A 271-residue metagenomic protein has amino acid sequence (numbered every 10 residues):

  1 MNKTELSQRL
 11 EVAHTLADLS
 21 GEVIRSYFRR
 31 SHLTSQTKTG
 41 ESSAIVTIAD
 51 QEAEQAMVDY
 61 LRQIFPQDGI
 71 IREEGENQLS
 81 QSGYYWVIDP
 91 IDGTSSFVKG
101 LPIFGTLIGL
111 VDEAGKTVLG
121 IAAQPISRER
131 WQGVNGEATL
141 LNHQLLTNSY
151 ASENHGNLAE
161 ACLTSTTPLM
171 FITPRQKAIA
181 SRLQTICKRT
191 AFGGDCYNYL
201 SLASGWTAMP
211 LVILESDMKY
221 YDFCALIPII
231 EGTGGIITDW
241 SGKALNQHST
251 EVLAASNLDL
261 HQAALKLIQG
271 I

Functional and structural regions predicted by a protein language model:
M1-I91, Q269: N-terminal subdomain of lithium-sensitive/metallo-dependent phosphomonoesterases centered on the IMPase/IPPase/PAP
I24, D50, L61, T94 (+6 more regions): Residue-level signal for inorganic ion chemistry
R30-S43, I108-T117, D195, G205-L226: Short, charged helix-to-loop "capping" segments that act as catalytic/coupling loops
H32-T37, T139, I186-T190, I236: Short secondary-structure junctions
Q51, Q55, E74, P90-G93 (+4 more regions): Generic detector of well-ordered alpha-helical packing
S80-N142: DPxDG-like acidic metal-binding loop motif
K116, A138-L141, L145-T147, F171 (+1 more regions): Short helix-loop capping/hinge motifs at secondary-structure junctions, enriched in acidic/polar residues
A151-I271: An extended, acidic
